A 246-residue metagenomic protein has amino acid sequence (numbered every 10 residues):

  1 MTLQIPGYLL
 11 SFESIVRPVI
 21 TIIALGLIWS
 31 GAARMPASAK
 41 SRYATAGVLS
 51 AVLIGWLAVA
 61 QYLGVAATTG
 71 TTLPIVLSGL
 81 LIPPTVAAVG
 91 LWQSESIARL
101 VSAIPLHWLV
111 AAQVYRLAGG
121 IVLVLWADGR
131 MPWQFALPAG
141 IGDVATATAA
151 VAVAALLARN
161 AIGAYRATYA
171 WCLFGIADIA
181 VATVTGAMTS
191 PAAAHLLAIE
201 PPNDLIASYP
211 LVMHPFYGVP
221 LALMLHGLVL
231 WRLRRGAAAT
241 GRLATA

Functional and structural regions predicted by a protein language model:
M1-A24, T68-L81, P210-P215: Hydrophobic transmembrane alpha-helical segments in integral membrane proteins
T2, G31-M35, L57-T68, V122-M131: Juxtamembrane "helix-exit" motif on the non-cytosolic side of transmembrane helices
T2-L3, A192-M213: Short, membrane-exposed interhelical loops at transmembrane-helix boundaries
E13, Y43-A88, S96-I97, V101: Early transmembrane hairpin module of multi-pass membrane proteins
R17-I28, G79-Q93, A145-A154, M213-W231: Hydrophobic cores of alpha-helical transmembrane segments in multi-pass inner/ER membrane proteins, independent
A37-S50, A103-V110, A164-T168: Membrane-interfacial loop-to-transmembrane alpha-helix junctions, especially the N-terminal start
S94-A164: Membrane-proximal helix-loop-helix units in multi-pass membrane proteins
A167-T185: Hydrophobic alpha-helical membrane-insertion segments
